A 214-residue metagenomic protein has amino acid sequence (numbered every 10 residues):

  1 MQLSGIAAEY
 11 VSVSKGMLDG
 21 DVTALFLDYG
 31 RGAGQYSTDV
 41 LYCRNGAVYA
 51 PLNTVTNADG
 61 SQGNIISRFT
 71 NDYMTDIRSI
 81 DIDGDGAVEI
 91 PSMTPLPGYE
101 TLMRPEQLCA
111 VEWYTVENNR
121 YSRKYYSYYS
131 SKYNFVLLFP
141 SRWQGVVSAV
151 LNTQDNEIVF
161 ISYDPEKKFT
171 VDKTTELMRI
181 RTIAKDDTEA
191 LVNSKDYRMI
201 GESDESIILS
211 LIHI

Functional and structural regions predicted by a protein language model:
M1-S4, V40-I66, W113-N119: Surface-exposed loop/turn elements that mediate protein-protein interactions on large endomembrane-trafficking
E9-L18, T75-I82: Beta-propeller blade termini
L18-Y29, G84-T94: Acidic/hydrophobic-patterned starts of short beta strands in beta-sheet-rich repeat architectures
A33-N45, P97-T115: Structural motif
A47, A58-S67, M74-V88, T94-G98: Extended, non-transmembrane interaction/recognition domains
T115-L137: Surface-exposed beta-loop interaction hotspot
P140-I200: Secretory pathway targeting signatures of secreted, lumenal, and periplasmic proteins
I212-I214: Conserved small/polar residues in nucleotide/adenosyl-binding loops
